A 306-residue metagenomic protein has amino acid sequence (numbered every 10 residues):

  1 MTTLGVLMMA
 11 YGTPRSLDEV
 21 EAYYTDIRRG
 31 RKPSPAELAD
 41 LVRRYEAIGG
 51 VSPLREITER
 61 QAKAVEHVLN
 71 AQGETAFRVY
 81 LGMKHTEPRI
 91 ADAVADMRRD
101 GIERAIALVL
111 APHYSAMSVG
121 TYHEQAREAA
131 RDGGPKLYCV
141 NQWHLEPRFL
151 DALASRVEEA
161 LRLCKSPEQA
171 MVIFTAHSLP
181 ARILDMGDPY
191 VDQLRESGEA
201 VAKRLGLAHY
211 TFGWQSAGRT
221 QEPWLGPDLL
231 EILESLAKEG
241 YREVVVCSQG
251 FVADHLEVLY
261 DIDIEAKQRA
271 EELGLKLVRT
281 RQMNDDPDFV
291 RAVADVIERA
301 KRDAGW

Functional and structural regions predicted by a protein language model:
M1-W306: Active-site-proximal alpha-helix that buttresses catalytic centers in soluble enzyme cores
